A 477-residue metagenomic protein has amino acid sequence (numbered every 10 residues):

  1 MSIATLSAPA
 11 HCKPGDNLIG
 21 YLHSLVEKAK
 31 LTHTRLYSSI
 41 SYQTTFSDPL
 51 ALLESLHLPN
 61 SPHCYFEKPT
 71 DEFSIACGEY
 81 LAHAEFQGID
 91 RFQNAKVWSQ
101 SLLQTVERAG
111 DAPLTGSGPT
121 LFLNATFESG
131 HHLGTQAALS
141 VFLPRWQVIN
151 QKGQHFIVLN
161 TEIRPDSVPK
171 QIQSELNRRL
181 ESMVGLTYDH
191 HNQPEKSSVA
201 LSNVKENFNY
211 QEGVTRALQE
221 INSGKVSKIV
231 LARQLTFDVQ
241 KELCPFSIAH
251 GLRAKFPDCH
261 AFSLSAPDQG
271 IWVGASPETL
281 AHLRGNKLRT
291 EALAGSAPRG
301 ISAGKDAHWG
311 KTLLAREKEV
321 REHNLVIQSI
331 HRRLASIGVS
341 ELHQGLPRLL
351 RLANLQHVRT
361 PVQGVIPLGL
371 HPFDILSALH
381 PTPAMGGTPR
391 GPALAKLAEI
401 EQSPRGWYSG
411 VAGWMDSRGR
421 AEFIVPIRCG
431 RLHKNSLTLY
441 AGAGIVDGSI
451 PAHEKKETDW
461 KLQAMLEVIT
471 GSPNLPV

Functional and structural regions predicted by a protein language model:
M1-I89: An N-terminal JmjN-like helical accessory module and its immediate linker preceding a catalytic domain
S2-I3, A8-A10, S99-K228, A232-Q234 (+3 more regions): Non-catalytic accessory segments adjacent to catalytic cores
S2-L22, L36, L133, K152-G185 (+3 more regions): Cytosolic ligand/metal-binding cores
L123, V148, G224, A281 (+4 more regions): A residue-level signal for conserved active-site and pocket-lining positions in enzyme catalytic cores
W146-V148, A261-S263, W272-V273, T279-L280 (+2 more regions): Short beta-strand scaffold segments in enzyme catalytic cores
H190-T279, H323-V326, I330, I337 (+3 more regions): Active-site pocket-lining segments that scaffold enzyme catalytic pockets across diverse folds
R216-E220, G251-K255, T312, R316 (+7 more regions): Generic, well-ordered alpha-helical scaffold segments in large soluble proteins
P361-V477: Conserved hydrophobic core element of enzyme catalytic domains
